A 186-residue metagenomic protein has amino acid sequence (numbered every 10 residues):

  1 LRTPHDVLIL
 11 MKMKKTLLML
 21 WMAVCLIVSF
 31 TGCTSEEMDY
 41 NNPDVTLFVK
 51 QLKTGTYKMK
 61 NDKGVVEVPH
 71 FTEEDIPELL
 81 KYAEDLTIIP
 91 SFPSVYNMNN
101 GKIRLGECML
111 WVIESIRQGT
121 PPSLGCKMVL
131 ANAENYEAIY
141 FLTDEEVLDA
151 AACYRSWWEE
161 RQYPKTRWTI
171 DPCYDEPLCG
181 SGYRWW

Functional and structural regions predicted by a protein language model:
L1-K12: Short, Lys/Arg-enriched N-terminal segments with co-localized hydrophobic residues within the first ~10-30 amino acids
M11-L20: Bacterial N-terminal signal peptides that target proteins for export
F30-G32: C-terminal motif of bacterial Sec signal peptides marking the signal peptidase cleavage site
T34-E36: Bacterial signal peptide processing site
D44, F71-E78, A150: Structural recognition of alpha-solenoid helical scaffolds
F48, E78-A83: Buried hydrophobic core positions in alpha-solenoid tandem helical repeats
M59-F71, P93-S115: Structural detector for internal amphipathic alpha-helices that build alpha-solenoid repeat scaffolds
N99-W185: Compact alpha-helical subdomains of small soluble proteins
